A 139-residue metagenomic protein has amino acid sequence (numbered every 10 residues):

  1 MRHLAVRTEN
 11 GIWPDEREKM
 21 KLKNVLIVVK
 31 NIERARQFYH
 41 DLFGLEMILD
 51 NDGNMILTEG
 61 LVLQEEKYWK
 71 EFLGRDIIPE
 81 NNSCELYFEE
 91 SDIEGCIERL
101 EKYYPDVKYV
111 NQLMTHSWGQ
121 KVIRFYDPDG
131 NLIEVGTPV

Functional and structural regions predicted by a protein language model:
H3, R7-R34, C84-L86, V139: N-terminal beta-strand motif that seeds the catalytic metal site of vicinal oxygen chelate
T8, D50, L57, H116 (+1 more regions): Acidic surface patches and DE-rich sequence motifs
K21, V28, I56, V62 (+3 more regions): Conserved beta-strand segments that form the floor/walls of ligand-binding pockets within enzyme and binding domains
I27, I48, Q112-T115: Short beta-strand-to-loop elements that line the ligand-binding cleft of bilobed periplasmic-binding protein-like
I32, L86-L132: Vicinal oxygen chelate
E33-L45: Amphipathic alpha-helical segments
G44-L49, D106-V110: Short secondary-structure junctions
E46-N81, L132-T137: Conserved short beta-strand elements that form part of the metal-binding/catalytic scaffold of enzyme active sites
